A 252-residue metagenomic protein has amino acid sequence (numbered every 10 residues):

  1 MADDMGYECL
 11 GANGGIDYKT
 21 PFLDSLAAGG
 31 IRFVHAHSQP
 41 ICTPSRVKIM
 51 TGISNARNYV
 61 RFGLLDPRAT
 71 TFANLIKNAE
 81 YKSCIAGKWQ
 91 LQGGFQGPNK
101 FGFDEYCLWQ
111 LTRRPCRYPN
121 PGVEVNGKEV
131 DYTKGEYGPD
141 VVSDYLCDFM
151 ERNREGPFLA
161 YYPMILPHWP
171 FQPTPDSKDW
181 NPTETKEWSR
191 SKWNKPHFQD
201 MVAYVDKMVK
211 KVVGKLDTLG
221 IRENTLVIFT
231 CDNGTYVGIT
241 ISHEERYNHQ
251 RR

Functional and structural regions predicted by a protein language model:
M1-R252: Formylglycine-dependent sulfatase
